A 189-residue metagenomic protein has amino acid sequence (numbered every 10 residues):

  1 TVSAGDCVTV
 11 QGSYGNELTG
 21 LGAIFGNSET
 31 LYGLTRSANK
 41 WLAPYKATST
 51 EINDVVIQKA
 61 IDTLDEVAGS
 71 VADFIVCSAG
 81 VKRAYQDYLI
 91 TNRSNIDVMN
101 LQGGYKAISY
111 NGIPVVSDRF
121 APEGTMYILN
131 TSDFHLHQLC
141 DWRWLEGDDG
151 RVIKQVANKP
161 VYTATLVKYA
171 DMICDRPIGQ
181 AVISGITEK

Functional and structural regions predicted by a protein language model:
T1-K189: Core alpha/beta structural scaffold of self-assembling particle/tube/pore-forming proteins
